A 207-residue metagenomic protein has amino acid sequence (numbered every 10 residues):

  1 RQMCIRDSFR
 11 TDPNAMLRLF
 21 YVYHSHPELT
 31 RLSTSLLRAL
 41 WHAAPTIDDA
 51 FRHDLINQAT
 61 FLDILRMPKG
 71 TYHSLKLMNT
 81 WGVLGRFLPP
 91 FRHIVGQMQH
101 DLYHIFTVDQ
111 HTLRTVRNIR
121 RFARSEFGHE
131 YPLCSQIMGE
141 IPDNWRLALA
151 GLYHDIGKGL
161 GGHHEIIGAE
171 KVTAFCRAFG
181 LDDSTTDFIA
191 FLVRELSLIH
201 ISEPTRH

Functional and structural regions predicted by a protein language model:
R1-Q2, R6-H104: Non-catalytic interface/linker regions that flank or bridge core catalytic/transmembrane domains
Q2, T80-H100, F106-G151: Active-site-adjacent "gating/activation" loops or surface patches in catalytic cores
M3-I5, H200-R206: Short, small-residue-biased leader/transition segments that mark boundaries at the very start of proteins
H24-P27, A123-F127, D155-L160: Structural motif corresponding to the C-terminal cap of alpha-helices
T34-L36, K76-L77, P89-H93, G128-C134 (+2 more regions): Composition- and surface-driven signal marking solvent-exposed, interaction-prone regions in large proteins
T107-V108, C134-S202: Divalent metal-dependent catalytic cores for phosphoryl transfer on phosphate-bearing substrates
